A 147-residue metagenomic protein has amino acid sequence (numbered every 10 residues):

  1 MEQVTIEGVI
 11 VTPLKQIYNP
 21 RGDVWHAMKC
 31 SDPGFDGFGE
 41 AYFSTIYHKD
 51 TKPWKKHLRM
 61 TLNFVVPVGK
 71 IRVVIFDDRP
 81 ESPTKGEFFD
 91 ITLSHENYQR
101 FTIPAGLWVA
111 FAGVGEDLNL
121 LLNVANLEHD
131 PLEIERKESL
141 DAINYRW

Functional and structural regions predicted by a protein language model:
M1-N97, V114-W147: Non-catalytic, conserved peripheral segments adjacent to functional cores
F101, V109-V114: Short beta-strand His + acidic residue motifs that chelate non-heme Fe in jelly-roll/DSBH and cupin folds
